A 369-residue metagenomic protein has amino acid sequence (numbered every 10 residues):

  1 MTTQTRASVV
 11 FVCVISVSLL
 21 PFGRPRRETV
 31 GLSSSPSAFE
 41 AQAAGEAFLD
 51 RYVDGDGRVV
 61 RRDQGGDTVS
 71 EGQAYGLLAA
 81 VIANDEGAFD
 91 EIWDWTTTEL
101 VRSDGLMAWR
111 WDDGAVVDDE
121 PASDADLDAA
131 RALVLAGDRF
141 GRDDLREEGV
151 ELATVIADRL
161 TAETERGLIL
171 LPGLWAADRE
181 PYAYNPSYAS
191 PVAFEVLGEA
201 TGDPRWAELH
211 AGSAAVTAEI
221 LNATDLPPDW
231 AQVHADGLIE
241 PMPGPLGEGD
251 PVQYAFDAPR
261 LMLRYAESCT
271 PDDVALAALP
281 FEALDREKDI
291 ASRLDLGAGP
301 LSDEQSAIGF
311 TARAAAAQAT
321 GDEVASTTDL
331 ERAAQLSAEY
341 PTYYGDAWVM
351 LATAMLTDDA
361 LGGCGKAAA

Functional and structural regions predicted by a protein language model:
M1-T3: N-terminal secretory signal peptides that target proteins for export/translocation
A7, F11-I15, L19-E71, V81-D113 (+6 more regions): Low-complexity, Ser/Thr/Pro/Gly-enriched N-terminal "stalk/linker" regions
V30-A43, G66-S70, D124, D143-F310 (+2 more regions): Extended ligand-binding clefts on enzyme/binding-domain cores
F48, A83, W95-E99, S103 (+12 more regions): Alpha-helical solenoid scaffolds that mediate protein-protein interactions, centered on TPR/SEL1-like repeats but also
E71, D128-R131, W348: Residue register of alpha-helical TPR repeats
L77-I82, R131-D138, V192-V196, L263-E267 (+2 more regions): Short glycine/serine- and small hydrophobic-enriched flexible loop segments
D94-D158: Substrate-binding cleft of extracellular glycoside hydrolase catalytic domains
A298-A369: C-terminal functional modules
